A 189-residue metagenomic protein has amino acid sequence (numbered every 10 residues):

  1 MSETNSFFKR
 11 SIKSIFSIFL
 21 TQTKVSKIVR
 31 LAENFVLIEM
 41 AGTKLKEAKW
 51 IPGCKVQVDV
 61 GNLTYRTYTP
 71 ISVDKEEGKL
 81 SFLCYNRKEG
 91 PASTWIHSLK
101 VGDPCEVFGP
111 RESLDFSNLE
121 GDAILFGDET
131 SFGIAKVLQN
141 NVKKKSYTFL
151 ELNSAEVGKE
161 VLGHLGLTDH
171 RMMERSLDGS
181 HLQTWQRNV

Functional and structural regions predicted by a protein language model:
S2, R30-L31, K44, F108-L114: Short amphipathic alpha-helical segments, especially helix-boundary/capping motifs
S2, S14, K79-L80, V101 (+1 more regions): Binding-site signature for planar aromatic cofactors or substrates
S2-F8, Q22-K24: Catalytic and substrate-binding clefts that recognize carbohydrates or anionic sugar/phosphate headgroups
S6-F7, W50-V56, D103-P104: Short coil-to-beta transition motif at edge beta-strands of beta-rich domains
F7-I15: Short boundary/loop segments of OB/S1/cold-shock single-stranded nucleic-acid-binding domains
S14-S98: Ferredoxin-reductase
P91, H97-V189: FNR/FR-type flavoprotein reductase catalytic core
